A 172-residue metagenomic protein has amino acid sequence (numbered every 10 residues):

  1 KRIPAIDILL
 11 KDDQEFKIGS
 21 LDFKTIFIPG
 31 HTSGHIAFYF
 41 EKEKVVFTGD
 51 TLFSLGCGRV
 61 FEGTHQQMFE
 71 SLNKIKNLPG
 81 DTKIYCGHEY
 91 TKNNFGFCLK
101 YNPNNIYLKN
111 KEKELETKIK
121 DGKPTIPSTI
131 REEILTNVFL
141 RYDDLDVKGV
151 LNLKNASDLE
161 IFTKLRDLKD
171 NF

Functional and structural regions predicted by a protein language model:
K1-I3: Short, polar loop motifs at secondary-structure junctions
I6-N102, T163, D170: Catalytic core of the metallo-beta-lactamase
N73-K83, K92-F172: Accessory terminal helices/loops
